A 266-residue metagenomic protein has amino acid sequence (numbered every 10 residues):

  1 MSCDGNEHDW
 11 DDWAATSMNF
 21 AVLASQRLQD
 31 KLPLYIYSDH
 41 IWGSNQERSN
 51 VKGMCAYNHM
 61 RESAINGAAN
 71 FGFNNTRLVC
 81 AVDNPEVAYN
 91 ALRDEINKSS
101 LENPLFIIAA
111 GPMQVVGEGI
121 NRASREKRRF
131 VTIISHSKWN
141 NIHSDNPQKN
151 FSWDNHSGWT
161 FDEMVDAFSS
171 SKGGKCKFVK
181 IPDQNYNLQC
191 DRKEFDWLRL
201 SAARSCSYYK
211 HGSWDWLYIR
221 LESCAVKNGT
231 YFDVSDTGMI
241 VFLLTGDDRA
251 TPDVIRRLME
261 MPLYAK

Functional and structural regions predicted by a protein language model:
M1-K266: N-terminal acidic, glycine/proline-rich low-complexity segments
